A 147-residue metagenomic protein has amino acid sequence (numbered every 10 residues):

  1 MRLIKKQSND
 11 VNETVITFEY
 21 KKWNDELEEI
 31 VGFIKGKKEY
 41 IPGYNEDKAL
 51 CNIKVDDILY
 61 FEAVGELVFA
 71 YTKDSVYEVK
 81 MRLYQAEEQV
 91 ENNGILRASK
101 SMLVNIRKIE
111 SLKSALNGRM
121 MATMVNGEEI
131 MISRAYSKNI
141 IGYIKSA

Functional and structural regions predicted by a protein language model:
M1-E28: N-terminal regulatory/sensing modules of transcriptional regulators
E28-V125, E129-M131: Conserved binding/recognition cores within well-folded domains
G142-A147: Short, charged, intrinsically disordered terminal tails
